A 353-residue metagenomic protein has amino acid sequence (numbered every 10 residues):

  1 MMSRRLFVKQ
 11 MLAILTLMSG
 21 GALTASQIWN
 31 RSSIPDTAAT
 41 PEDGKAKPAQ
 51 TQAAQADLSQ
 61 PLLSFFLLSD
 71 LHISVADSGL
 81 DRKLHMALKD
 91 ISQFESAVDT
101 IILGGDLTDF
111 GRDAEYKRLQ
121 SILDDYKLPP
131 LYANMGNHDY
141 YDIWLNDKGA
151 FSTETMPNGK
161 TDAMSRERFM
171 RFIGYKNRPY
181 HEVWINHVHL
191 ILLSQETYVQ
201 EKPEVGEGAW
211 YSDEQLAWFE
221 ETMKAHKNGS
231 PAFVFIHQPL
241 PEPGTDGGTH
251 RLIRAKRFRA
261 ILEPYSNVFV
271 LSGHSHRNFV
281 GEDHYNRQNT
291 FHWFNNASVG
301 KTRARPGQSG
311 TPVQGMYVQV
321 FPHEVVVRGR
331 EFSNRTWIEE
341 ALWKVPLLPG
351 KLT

Functional and structural regions predicted by a protein language model:
M1-M18: N-terminal secretory signal peptides and thylakoid transit peptides that target proteins across membranes
W29-K117, R178: N-terminal active-site segment of His-dependent metallophosphoesterases
T40-Q50, S59, S309, M316-T353: A short C-terminal boundary segment appended to hydrolase-like catalytic domains
P48, R112-H226, R257-P264, V280-K301 (+2 more regions): Extended active-site neighborhood of metal-dependent phosphoesterases/phosphodiesterases
L62-L63, A97-T100, K127-L131, V188 (+2 more regions): Loop/turn elements at helix/coil->beta-strand transitions in domains of secreted/extracellular proteins
L68-S69, I101-G105, L131-N137, V234-I236 (+2 more regions): Active-site neighborhood of phospho(di)ester-bond hydrolases with catalytic His/Asp-centered motifs
S74-V75, L107-T108, T197-W210, E242-G247: Surface-exposed cleft-lining segments at the edges of enzyme active sites
H226-P243: Short acidic, glycine-rich surface-loop motifs adjacent to enzyme active sites
